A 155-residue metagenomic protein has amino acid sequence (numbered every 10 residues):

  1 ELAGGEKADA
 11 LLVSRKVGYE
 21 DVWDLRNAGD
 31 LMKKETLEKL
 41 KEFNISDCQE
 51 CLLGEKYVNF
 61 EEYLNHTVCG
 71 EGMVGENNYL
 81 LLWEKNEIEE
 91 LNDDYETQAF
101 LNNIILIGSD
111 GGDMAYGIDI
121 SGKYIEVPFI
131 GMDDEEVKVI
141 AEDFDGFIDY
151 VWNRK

Functional and structural regions predicted by a protein language model:
L2-V13: Extreme N-terminal basic, low-complexity initiation segments that serve as generic localization/processing leaders
G18, W23, A28-A115: A surface-exposed partner-binding patch
M114-G117, E136: Short catalytic/ligand-binding loop motif for oxyanion handling, primarily in non-cytosolic enzymes, centered on
D119-G122: Short acidic-glycine loop/turn motifs at beta-strand connectors
E126-F129: Short, compact, well-ordered microdomains
G131-E135: Short, highly charge-biased, low-complexity peptide segments
V137-N153: Compact, glycine/acidic-enriched structural inserts
